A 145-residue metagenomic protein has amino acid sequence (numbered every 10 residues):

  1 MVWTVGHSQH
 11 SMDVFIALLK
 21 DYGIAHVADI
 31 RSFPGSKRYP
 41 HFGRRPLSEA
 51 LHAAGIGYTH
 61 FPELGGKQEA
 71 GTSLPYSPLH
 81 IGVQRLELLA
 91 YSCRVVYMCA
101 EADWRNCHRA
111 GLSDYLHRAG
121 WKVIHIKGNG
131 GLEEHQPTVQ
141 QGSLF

Functional and structural regions predicted by a protein language model:
M1-F145: Residues lining hydrophobic/aromatic ligand-binding pockets adjacent to catalytic sites
